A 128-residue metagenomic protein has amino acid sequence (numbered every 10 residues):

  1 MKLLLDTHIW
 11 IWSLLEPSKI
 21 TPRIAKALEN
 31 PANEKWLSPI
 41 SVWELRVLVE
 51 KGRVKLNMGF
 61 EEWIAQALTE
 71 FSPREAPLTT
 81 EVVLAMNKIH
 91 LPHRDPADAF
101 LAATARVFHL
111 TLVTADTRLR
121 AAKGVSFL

Functional and structural regions predicted by a protein language model:
M1-L37, K51-Q66, F108, T117-R120: Short, well-structured N-terminal submotif of metal-dependent ribonuclease cores
L45: Phosphate/NTP-binding elements of NTP-utilizing enzymes
K55-E61, T69-T117: Active-site neighborhoods of divalent-metal-dependent phosphate/nucleic-acid chemistry enzymes
A122-L128: Active-site regions of enzymes building and remodeling cell-envelope glycoconjugates
